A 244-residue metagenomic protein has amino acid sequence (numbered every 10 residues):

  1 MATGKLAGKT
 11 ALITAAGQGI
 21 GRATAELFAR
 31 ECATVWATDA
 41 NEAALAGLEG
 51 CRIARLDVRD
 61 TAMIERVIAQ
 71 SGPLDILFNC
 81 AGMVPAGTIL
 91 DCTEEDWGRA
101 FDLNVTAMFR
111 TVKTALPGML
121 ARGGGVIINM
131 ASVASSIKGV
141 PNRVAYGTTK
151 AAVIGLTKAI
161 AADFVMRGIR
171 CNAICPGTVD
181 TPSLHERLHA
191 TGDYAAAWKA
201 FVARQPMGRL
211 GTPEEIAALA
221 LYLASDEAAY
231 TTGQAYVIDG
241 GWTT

Functional and structural regions predicted by a protein language model:
T88-I89, D96-F101, F201: Substrate-binding pocket helix/loop in short-chain dehydrogenase/reductase
F109, R209-I238, T243: C-terminal substrate-recognition "lid" of short-chain dehydrogenase/reductases
V112, T149, T157: Active-site helix of classical SDR
P117, A162-D163, A229: Alpha-helical segment proximal to the catalytic Tyr-Lys
S132: Residue(s) in the substrate-gating loop at a strand-loop-helix junction that position the organic substrate next
V165, R170, T231-G233: Short, small/polar-rich loop/turn modules that mediate ligand/substrate recognition or access, typified
P176-E186: Short, flexible catalytic-loop segment of classical short-chain dehydrogenase/reductase
